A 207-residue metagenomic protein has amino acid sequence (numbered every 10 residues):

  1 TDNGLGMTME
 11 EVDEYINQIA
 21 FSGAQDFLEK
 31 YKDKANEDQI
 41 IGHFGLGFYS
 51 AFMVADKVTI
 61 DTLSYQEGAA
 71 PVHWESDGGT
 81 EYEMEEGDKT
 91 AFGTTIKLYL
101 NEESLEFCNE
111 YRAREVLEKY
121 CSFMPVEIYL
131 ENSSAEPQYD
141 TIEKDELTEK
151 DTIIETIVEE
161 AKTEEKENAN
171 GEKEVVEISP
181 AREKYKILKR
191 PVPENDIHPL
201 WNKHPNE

Functional and structural regions predicted by a protein language model:
T1-F107, E115, S122, D140 (+3 more regions): GHKL (Bergerat-fold) ATPase N-terminal catalytic module, capturing the glycine-rich phosphate-binding loop and acidic
E81-Y139, E146-E155, K173-E207: ATP-binding catalytic core of ATPases
